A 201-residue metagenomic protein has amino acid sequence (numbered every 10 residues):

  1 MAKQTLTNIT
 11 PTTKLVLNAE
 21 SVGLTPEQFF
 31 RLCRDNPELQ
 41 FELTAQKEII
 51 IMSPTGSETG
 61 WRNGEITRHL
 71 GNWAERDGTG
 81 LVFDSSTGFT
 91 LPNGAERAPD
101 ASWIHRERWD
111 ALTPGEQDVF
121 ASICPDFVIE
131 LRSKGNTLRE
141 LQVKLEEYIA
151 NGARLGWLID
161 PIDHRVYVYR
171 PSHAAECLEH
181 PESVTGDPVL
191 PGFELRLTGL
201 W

Functional and structural regions predicted by a protein language model:
M1-W201: Gly/Pro/Ser/Thr-rich low-complexity, intrinsically disordered segments predominantly at protein N-termini
